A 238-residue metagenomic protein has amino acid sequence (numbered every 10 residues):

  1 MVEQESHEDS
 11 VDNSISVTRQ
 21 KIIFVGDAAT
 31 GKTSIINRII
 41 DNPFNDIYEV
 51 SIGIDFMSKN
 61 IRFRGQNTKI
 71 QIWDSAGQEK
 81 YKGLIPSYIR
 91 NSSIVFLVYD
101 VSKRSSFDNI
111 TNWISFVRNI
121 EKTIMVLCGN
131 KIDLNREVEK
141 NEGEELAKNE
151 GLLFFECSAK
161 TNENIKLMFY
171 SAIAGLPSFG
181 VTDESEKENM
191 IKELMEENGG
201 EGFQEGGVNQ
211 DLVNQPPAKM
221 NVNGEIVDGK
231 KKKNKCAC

Functional and structural regions predicted by a protein language model:
M1-A29, T33, R64-N67, K122-C238: Conserved P-loop small GTPase signature centered on TRAFAC-class small GTPases
I36-N37: Post-Walker A alpha-helix
I40-N67: Switch I (effector-binding) loop of TRAFAC-class P-loop GTPase G-domains
T68-K82: Switch II (G3) loop of P-loop NTPases
Q71-W73, S106, W113: WD40-repeat beta-propellers
I72-W73, F96-D100, L127-N130, E156-C157: Conserved beta-strand segments of the P-loop GTPase G domain that flank and frequently precede/overlap
S92-I110, E121-K122, I132-E137: Conserved Switch II/interswitch segment of TRAFAC-class P-loop GTPases
